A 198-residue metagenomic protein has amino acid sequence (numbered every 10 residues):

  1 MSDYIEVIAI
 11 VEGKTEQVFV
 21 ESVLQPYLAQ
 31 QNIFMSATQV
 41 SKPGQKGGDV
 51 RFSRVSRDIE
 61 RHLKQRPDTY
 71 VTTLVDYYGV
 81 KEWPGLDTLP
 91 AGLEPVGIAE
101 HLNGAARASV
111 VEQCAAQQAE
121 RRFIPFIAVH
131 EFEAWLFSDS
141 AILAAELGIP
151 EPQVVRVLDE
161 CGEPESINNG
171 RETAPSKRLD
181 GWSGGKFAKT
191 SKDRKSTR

Functional and structural regions predicted by a protein language model:
M1-I5, Q17-K42, S56-R198: C-terminal accessory helical subdomains adjacent to catalytic cores in phosphodiester- and nucleotide-handling enzymes
A9-V11: Short hydrophobic beta-strand that contains or immediately precedes a catalytic carboxylate
G13-T15: Long alpha-helical, hydrophobic tracts
S41-R51: Short, conserved secondary-structure transition motifs
